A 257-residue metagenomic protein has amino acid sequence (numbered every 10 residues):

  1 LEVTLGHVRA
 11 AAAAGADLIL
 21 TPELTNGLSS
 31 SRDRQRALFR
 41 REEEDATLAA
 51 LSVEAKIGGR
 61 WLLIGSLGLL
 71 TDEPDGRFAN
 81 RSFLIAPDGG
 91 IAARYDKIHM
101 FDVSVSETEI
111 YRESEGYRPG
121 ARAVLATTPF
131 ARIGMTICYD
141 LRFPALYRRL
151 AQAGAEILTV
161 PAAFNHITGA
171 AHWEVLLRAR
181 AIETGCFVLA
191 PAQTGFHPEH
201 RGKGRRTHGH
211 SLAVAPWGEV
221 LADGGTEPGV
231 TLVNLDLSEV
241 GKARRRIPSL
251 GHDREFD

Functional and structural regions predicted by a protein language model:
L1-E2, G6-D88, A92-D96, N165-E183: Cys-nucleophile CN-hydrolase/nitrilase-fold catalytic domain and related Cys-dependent amidase chemistry that acts on
E42-I64, R132, C138-T231: CN hydrolase (nitrilase-like) catalytic-core segments centered on the catalytic cysteine and neighboring Lys/Glu
I64-S66, R81-L84, V124-A126, S211-A213 (+1 more regions): Short beta-strand scaffold segments in enzyme catalytic cores
T71, A126, R254-F256: Small-residue-enriched flexible segments
E73-A153, H166-V175, A179, R246-S249: Active-site catalytic loop in hydrolytic enzyme cores
G90-A93, E219-L221, G241-K242: Short helix-loop capping/hinge motifs at secondary-structure junctions, enriched in acidic/polar residues
V240-D257: A conserved C-terminal secondary-structure "cap"
